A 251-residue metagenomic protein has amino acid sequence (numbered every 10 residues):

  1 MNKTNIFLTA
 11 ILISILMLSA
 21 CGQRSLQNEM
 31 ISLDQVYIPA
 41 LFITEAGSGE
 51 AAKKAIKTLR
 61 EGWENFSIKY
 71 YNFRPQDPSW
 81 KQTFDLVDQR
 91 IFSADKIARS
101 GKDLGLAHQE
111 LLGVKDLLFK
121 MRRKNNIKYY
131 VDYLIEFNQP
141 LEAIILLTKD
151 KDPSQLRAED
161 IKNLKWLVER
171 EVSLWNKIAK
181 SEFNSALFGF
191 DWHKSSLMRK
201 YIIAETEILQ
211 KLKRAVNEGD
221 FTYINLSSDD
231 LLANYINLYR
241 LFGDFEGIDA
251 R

Functional and structural regions predicted by a protein language model:
M1-L8: Bacterial N-terminal signal peptides that target proteins for export
L18-A20: C-terminal motif of bacterial Sec signal peptides marking the signal peptidase cleavage site
G22-K57, Q82, I127-K149: Immediate post-signal-peptide N-terminus of mature secreted/exported proteins
R24-E29, Q76-W80, K194-M198: Solvent-exposed loop and edge beta-strand segments that line ligand/cofactor-binding and catalytic clefts
L33-S100: N-terminal Sec/ER secretory leader and immediately downstream segment of secreted/extracellular precursors
A52, L59, L104-A107, L164 (+1 more regions): Solenoid-repeat scaffolds in large eukaryotic assemblies
A98-T206, Q210-A215, D229-A250: Extended amphipathic alpha-helical interaction segments
